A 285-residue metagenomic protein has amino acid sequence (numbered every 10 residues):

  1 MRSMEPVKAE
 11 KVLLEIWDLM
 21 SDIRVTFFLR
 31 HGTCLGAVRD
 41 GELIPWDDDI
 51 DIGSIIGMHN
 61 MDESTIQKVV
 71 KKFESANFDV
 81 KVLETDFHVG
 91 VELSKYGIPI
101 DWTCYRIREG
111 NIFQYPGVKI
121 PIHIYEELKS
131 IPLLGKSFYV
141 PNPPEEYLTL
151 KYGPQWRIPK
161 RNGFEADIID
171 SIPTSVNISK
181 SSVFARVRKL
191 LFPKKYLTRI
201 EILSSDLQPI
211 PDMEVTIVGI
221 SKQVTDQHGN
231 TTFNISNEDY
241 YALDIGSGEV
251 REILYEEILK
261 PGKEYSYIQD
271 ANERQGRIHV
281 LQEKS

Functional and structural regions predicted by a protein language model:
M1-S21, V69-P116, Y125-F138, N162 (+2 more regions): Conserved catalytic core of two-metal-ion nucleotidyltransferases
W17-I50, I55-H59: Active-site nucleotide-donor binding segment shared across nucleotidyl transfer reactions
H59-Q67: Short, conserved charged micro-motifs
E63, T231-D244: Short Pro-Gly-centered beta-turn/loop motif in secreted/extracellular proteins
L197-T198, D206-G219: Short, ordered, surface-exposed loop/turn motifs in non-cytosolic proteins
I217-K222, G248: Change "in extracellular beta-sheet-rich domains … of secreted and cell-surface proteins" to "in beta-sheet-rich domains
I220-N234: Short, acidic Ser/Thr/Gly-rich low-complexity loop/linker segments typical of extracellular and cell-surface proteins
